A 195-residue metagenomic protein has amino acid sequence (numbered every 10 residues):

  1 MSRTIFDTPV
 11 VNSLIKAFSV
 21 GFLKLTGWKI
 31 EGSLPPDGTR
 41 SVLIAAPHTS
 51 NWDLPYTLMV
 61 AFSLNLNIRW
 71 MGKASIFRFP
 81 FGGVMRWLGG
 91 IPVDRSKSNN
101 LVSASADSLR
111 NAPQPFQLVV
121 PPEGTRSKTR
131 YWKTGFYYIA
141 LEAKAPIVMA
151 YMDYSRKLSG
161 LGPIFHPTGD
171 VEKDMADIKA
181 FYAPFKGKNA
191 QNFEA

Functional and structural regions predicted by a protein language model:
M1-I30: Extreme N-terminal tail/first-helix region
I5, L25-P184, N189-N192: Soluble catalytic domains of membrane acyltransferases
A195: A conserved mid-domain beta-alpha-beta active-site/ligand-binding segment of alpha/beta enzyme cores
